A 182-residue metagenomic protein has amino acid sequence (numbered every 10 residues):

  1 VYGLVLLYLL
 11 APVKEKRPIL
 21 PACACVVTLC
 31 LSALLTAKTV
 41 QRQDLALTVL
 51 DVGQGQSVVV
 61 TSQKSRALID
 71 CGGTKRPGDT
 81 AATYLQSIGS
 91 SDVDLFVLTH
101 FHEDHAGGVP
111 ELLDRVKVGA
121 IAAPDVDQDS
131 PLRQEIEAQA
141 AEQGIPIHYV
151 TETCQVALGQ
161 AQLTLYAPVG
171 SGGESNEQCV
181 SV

Functional and structural regions predicted by a protein language model:
V1-V182: Non-globular, low-confidence helical/coil segments that flank catalytic cores
